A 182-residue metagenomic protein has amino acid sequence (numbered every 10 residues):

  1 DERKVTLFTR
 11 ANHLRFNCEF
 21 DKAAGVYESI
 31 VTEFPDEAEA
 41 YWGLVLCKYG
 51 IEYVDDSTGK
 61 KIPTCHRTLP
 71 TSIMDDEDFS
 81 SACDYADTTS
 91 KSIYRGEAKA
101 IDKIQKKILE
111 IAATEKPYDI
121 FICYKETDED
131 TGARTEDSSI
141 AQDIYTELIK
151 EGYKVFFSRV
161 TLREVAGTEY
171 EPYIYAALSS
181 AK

Functional and structural regions predicted by a protein language model:
E2-R3, C47-G50, V54, G96-I104: TPR/TPR-like alpha-solenoid repeats
R3-S29, E33: Alpha-helical segment of the N-proximal tetratricopeptide repeat
N12, V31, V45-D56: Short coil/turn linking the two alpha-helices of tandem helical-hairpin repeats
E19, G96-K182: Conserved N-terminal substructure of TIR/SEFIR domains
E39-G43, T58-G59: Alpha-solenoid helical repeat scaffolds
